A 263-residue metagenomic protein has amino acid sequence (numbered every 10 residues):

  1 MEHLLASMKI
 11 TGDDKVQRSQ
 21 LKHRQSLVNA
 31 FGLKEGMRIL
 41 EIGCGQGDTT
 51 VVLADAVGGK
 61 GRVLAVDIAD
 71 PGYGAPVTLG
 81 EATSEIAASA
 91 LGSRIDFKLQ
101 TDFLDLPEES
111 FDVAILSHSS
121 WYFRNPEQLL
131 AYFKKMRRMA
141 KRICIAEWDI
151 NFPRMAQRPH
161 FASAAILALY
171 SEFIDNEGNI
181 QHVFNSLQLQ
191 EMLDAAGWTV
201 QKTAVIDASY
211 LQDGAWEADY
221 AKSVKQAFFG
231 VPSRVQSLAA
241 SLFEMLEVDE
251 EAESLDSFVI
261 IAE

Functional and structural regions predicted by a protein language model:
R18-M37, V52: Conserved alpha-helix/loop element of class I SAM-dependent methyltransferases that forms part of the SAM/SAH-binding
Q46-G58: Conserved SAM-binding loop of SAM-dependent methyltransferases across substrates and taxa, primarily the Class I
D55-D102: Class I SAM-dependent methyltransferase SAM/SAH-binding core
V113-E127: A short SAM/SAH-binding and catalytic strip from SAM-dependent methyltransferases
Q128-R142: A short glycine-rich, Lys/Arg-flanked "PGG" loop and its adjoining helix->strand segment in the class I
C144-A168: Conserved class I S-adenosyl-L-methionine
I180-G197: Short alpha-helix
D207-E250: C-terminal helical/coil "lid" or tail adjacent to the Rossmann-like core of SAM-dependent
